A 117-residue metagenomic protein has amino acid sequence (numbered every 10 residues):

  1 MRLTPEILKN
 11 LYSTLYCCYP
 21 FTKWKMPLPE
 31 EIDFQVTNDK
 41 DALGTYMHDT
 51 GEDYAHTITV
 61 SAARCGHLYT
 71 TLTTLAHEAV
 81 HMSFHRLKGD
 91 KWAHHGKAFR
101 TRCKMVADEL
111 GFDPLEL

Functional and structural regions predicted by a protein language model:
M1-T73, M82-L117: Active-site-proximal or metal-binding-adjacent scaffold patches in catalytic folds
E78: Walker B catalytic acidic pair
